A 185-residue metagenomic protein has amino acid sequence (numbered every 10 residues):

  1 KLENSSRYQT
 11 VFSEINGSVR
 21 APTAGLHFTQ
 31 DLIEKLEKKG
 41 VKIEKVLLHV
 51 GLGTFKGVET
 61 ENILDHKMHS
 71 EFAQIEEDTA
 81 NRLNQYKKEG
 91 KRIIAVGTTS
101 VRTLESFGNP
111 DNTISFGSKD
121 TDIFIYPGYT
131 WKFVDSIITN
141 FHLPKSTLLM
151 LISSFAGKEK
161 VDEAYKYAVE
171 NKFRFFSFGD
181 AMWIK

Functional and structural regions predicted by a protein language model:
K1-K185: Surface-exposed, charge/polar-rich loops and edge strands
